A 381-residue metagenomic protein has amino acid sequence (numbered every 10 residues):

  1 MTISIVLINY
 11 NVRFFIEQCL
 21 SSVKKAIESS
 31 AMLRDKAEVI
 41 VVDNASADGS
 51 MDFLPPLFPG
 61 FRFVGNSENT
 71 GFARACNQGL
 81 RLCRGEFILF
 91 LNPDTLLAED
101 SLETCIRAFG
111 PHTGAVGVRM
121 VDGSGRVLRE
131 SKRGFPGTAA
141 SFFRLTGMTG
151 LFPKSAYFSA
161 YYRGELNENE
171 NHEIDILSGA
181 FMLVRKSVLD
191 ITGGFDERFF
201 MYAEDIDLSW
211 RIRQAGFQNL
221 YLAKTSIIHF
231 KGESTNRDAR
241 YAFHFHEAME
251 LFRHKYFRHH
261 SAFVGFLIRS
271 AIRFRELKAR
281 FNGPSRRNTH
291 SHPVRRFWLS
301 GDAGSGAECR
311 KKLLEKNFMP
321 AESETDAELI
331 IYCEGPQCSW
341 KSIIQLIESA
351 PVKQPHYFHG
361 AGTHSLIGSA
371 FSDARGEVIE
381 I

Functional and structural regions predicted by a protein language model:
L7, V12-A31, A307-L314: Short, well-formed alpha-helical segments that are part of the catalytic scaffolds of diverse glycosyltransferases
S22, D43-D52, E68: A conserved acidic beta->alpha catalytic loop
G65-C83, T104: Glycine-rich, basic loop-to-helix element that forms the pyrophosphate-binding segment of sugar-nucleotide handling
I88: Short aromatic/hydrophobic "clamp" motif used to bind/position activated sugar donors
L96-E130: Conserved donor NDP-sugar-binding/catalytic core segment of glycosyltransferases
F135-I174: Short, flexible, basic/aromatic active-site loop/helix in glycosyltransferases
N167-E170, D175-T225, I347: A short, conserved alpha-helix in the catalytic core of glycosyltransferases
W210-R286: Active-site-adjacent helix/loop segment of glycosyltransferases that harbors family-specific signature motifs
